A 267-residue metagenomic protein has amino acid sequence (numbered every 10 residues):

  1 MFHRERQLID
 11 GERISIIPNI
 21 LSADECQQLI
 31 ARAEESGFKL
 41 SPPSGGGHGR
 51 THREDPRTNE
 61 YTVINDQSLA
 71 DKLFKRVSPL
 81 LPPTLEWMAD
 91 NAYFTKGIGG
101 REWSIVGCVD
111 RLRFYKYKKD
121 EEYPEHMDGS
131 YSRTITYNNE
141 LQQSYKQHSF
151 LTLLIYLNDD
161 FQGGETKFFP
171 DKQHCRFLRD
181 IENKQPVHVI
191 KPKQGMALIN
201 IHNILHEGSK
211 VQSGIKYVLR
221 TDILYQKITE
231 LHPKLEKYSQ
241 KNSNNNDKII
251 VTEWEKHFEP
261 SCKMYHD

Functional and structural regions predicted by a protein language model:
M1-A197, N203-D267: Fe(II)/2-oxoglutarate oxygenase catalytic core
